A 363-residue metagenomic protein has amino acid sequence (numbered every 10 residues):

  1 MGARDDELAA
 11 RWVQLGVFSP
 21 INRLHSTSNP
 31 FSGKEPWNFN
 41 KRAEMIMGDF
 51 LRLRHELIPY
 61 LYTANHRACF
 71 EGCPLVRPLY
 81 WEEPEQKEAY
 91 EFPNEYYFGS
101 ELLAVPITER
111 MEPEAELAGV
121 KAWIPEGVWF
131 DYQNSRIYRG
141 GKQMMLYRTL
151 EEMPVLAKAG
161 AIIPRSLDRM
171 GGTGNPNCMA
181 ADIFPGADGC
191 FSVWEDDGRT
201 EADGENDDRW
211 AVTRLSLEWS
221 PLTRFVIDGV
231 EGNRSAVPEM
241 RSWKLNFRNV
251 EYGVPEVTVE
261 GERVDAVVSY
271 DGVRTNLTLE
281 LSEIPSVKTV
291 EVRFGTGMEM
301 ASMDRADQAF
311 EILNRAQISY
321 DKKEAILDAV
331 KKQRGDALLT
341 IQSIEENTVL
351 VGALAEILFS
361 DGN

Functional and structural regions predicted by a protein language model:
G2-P255, E260-G261, V287: Catalytic core of carbohydrate-active enzymes
G198, D265-V268: Intrinsically disordered, low-complexity segments enriched in glycine/proline and serine/threonine
R263-V264, M300: Extracellular or exported targeting regions of proteins
V267-V290: A surface-exposed beta-strand-loop module
F294-N363: Mature N-terminal, pre-catalytic/accessory segment of carbohydrate-active enzymes
